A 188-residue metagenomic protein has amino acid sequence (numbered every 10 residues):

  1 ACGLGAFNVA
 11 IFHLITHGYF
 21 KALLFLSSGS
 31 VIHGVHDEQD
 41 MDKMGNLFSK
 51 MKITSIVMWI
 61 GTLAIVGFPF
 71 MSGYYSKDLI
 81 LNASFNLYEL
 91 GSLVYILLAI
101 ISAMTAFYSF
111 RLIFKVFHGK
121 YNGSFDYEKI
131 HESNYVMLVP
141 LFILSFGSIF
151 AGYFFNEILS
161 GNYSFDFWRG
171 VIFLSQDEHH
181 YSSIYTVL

Functional and structural regions predicted by a protein language model:
A1-A10, L14-I15, K43-I56, Y75-I101 (+1 more regions): Membrane-interface segments at transmembrane helix junctions and kinks in multi-pass inner-membrane proteins
A1-M41: Alpha-helical multi-pass transmembrane bundles of energy-transducing inner-membrane proteins
I11-I15, L23-L26, I60, G67 (+1 more regions): Glycine-rich, histidine-containing beta strand-loop boundary motifs that form or position
G18-A22, M104, I149: Hydrophobic transmembrane alpha-helical segments of multi-pass transport and channel proteins
F25-S28, D37, K77-D78, A106-F110 (+1 more regions): Alpha-helical transmembrane segments of polytopic integral membrane proteins, especially the permease/helical cores
G34, V57, T62-S72, A99-N122 (+2 more regions): Transmembrane-helix bundle segments that line or gate the permeation/cavity pathway in multi-pass membrane proteins
